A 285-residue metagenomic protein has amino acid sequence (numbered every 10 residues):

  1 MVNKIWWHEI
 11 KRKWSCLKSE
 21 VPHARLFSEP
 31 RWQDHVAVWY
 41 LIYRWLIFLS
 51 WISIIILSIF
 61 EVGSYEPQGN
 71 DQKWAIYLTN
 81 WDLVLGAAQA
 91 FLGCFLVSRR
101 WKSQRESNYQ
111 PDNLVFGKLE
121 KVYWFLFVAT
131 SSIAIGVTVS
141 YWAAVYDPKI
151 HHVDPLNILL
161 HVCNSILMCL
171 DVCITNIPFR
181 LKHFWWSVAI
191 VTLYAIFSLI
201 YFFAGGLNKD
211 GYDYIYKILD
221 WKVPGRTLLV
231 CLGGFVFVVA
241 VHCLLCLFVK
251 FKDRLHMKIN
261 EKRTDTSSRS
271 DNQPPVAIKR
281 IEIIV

Functional and structural regions predicted by a protein language model:
M1-Q33, R105-N113, L255-V285: Non-transmembrane, juxtamembrane loop and terminal tail segments of multi-pass eukaryotic membrane proteins
E9-E29, V38-G63, G86-C94: First transmembrane helix
E29-I42, Q68-W81, D112-L126, K149-L156 (+2 more regions): Membrane-interfacial loop-to-transmembrane-helix junctions in polytopic alpha-helical membrane proteins
D34, V38-W39, I76, D210-C246 (+1 more regions): Membrane-interface transmembrane-helix boundary segments in multi-pass integral membrane proteins
W45-I56, N80-F95, L126-A143, P155-L170 (+2 more regions): Hydrophobic alpha-helical cores of multi-pass transmembrane domains in eukaryotic membrane proteins
I55-T79, Y141-L159, V172-W185, Y201-G225: Membrane-lumen (extracellular) interface motif
C94-K102, A204-L207, A240-R263: Transmembrane-helix exit/juxtamembrane "anchor" motif
C94-L119: Membrane-helix interface/capping segments
